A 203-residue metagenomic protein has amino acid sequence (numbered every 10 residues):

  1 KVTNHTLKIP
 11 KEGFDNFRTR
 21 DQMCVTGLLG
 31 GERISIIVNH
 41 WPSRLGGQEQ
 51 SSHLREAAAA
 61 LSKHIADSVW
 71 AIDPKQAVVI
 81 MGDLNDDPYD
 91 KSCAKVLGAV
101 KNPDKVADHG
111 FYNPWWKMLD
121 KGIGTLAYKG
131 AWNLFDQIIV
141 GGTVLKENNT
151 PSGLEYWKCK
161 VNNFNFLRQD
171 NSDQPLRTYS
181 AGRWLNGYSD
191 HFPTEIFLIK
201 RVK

Functional and structural regions predicted by a protein language model:
K1-R33, I37-W41: Structured beta-strand-rich core segments of catalytic domains in phosphoester-bond hydrolases
T6-K8, H40, L84, T143 (+1 more regions): A mature extracytoplasmic/lumenal domain signature
K11-F14, A66, S172: Intrinsically disordered, low-complexity segments enriched in polar/charged residues with Gly/Pro, especially when
K11-G13, G46-R55, I80-M81, I123-L126 (+1 more regions): Second-shell loop/turn segments in exported
F17, W70-Q76, D86-K203: Metal-dependent phosphoester-hydrolase catalytic domains
G27-W116: Extracytoplasmic, non-cytosolic globular domains
